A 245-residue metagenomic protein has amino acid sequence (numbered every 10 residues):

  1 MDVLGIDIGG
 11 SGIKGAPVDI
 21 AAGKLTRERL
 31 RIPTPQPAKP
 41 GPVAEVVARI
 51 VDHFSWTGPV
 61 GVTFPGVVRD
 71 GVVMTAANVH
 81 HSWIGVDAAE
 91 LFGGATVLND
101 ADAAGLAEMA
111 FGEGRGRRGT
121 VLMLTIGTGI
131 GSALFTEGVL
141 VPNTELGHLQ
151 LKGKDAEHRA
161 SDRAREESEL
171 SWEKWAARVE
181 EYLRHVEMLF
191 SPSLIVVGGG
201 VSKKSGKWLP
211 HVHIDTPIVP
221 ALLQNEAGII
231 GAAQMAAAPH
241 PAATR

Functional and structural regions predicted by a protein language model:
D2-P42, T75, V139-E166: Short glycine-rich, Thr/Ser-proximal phosphate-binding strand/loop in the N-terminal lobe of ATP-dependent enzymes
V3-D7, T57-G61, V121-T125, V196: Short glycine-aspartate micro-motif
D7, D100, G127, A232: Active-site glycine-centered loops adjacent to acidic/histidine catalytic or metal-binding residues that shape
I13-D19, G66, L124, I130-F135: Short beta-strand scaffold segments in enzyme catalytic cores
E28-R31, P35-D52, W56-V60, G66-R118 (+1 more regions): Glycine-rich phosphate-binding loop and adjoining helix at the ATP-binding site of ATP-dependent phosphoryl-transfer
R29-S55, K154-V196, V201-M235, P239-R245: Adenine-nucleotide phosphate-binding core of ATP-dependent small-molecule kinases
F64, I126-T128, G199-G200, L222: Short secondary-structure boundary segments
E90-A101, G105-A107, E113, L140-R178: Glycine-rich phosphate-binding loop plus the immediately following alpha-helix
